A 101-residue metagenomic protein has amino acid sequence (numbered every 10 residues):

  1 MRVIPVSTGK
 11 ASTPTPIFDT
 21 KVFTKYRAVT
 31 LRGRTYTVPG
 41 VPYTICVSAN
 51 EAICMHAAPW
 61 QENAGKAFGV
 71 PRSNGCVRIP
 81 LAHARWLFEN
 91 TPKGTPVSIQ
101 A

Functional and structural regions predicted by a protein language model:
M1-S12: A structural motif detector for short, solvent-exposed N-terminal "entry" segments of globular domains
T13-D19, T24-A101: Exported/periplasmic cell-wall-interacting domains
